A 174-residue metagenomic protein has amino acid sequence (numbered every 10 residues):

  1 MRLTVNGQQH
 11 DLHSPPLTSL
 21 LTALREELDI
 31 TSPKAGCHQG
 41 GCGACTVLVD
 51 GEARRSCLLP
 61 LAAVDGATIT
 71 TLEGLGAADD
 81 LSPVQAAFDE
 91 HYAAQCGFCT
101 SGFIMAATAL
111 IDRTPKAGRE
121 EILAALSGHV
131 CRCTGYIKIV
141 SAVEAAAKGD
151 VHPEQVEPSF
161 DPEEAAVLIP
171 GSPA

Functional and structural regions predicted by a protein language model:
M1-A174: Signature of N-terminal electron-transfer/Fe-S-associated modules in redox systems
